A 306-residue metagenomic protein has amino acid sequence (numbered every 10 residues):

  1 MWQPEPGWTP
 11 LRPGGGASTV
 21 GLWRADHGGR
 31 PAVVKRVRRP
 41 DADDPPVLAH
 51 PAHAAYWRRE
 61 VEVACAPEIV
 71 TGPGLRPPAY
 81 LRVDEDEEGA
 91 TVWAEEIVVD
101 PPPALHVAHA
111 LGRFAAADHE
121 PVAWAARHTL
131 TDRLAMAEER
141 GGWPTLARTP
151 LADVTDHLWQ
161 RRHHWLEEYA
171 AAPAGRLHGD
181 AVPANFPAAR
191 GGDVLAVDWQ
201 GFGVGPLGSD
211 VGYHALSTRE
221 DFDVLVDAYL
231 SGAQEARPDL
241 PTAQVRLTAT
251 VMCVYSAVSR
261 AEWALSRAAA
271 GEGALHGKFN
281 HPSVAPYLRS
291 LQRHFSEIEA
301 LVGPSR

Functional and structural regions predicted by a protein language model:
M1-E85, A189-V194, V302-R306: Conserved NTP-binding catalytic cores of kinases and kinase-like/nucleotidyltransferase enzymes across multiple kinase
M1-P13, E88, A274-R306: Regulatory N- and C-terminal appendages and interdomain linkers associated with kinase/kinase-like NTP transferase
S18-G29, V33-V34, H164-S209: Active-site acidic catalytic loop and adjacent metal/ATP-binding pocket of ATP-dependent phosphoryl transfer enzymes
E60, A64, L111-F114, H214: AlphaC helix (C-helix) of the protein kinase catalytic domain N-lobe, especially the conserved acidic-hydrophobic
A79-V107: Conserved structural core of kinase catalytic domains
I97-A135: Conserved kinase catalytic-core helix
A123-E168, L288, Q292-E299: Active-site catalytic-loop/activation-segment of kinase and kinase-like phosphoryl-transfer enzymes
L207-P238, C253-R293: Active-site activation/catalytic loop segments of kinase-like enzymes and analogous catalytic loops in related
